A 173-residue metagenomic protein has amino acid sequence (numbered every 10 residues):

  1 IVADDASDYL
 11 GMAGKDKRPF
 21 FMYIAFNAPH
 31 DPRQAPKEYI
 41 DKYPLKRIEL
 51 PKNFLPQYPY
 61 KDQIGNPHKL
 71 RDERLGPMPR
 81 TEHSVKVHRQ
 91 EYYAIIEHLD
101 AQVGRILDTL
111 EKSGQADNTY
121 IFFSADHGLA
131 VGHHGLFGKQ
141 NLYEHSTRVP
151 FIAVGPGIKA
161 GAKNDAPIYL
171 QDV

Functional and structural regions predicted by a protein language model:
I1-L170: Active-site-proximal cap/lid insertion segments
V173: Catalytic core of tubulin tyrosine ligase-like
